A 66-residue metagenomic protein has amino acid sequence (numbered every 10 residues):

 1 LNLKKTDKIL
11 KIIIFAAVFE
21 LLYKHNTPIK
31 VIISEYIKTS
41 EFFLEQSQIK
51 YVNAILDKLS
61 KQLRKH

Functional and structural regions predicted by a protein language model:
L1-H66: Class I Rossmann-like S-adenosyl-L-methionine
